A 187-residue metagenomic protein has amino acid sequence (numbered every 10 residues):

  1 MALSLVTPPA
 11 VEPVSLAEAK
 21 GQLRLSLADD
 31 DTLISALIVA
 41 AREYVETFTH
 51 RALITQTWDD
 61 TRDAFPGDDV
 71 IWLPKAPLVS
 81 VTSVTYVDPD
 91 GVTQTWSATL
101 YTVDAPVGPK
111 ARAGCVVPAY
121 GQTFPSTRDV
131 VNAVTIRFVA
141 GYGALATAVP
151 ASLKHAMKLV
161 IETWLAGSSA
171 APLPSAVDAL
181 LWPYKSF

Functional and structural regions predicted by a protein language model:
M1-F187: Divalent metal-cofactor coordination and adjacent catalytic microenvironments
